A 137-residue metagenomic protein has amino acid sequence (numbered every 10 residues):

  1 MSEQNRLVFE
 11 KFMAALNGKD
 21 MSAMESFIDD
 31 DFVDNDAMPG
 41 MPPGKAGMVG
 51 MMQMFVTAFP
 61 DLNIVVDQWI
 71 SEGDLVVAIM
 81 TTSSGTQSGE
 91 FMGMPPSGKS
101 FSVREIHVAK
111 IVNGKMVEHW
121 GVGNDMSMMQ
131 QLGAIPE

Functional and structural regions predicted by a protein language model:
M1-E137: C-terminal and inter-domain tail/linker signature
